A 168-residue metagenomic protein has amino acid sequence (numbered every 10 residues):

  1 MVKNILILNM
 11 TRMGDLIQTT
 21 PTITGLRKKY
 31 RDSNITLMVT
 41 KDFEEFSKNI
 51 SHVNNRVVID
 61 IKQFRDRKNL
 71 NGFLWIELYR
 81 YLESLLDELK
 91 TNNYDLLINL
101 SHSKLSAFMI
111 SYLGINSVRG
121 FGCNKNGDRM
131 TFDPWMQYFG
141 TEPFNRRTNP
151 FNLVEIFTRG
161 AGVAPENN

Functional and structural regions predicted by a protein language model:
M1-N168: Catalytic machinery of carbohydrate-active enzymes, primarily nucleotide-sugar-dependent glycosyltransferases
